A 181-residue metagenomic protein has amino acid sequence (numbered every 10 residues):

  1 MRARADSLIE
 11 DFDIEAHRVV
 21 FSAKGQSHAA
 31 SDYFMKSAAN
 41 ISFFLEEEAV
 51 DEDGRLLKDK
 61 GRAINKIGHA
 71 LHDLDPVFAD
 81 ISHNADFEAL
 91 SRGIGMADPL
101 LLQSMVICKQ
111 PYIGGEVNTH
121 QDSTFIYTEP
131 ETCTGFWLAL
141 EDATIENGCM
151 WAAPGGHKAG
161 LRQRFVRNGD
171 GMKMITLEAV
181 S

Functional and structural regions predicted by a protein language model:
M1-V117: Non-heme Fe(II)-dependent double-stranded beta-helix
F21-S27, E129-P130, T176-L177: Short alpha-helical linear motifs
S91, G95, H120, I126-I145: Short, conserved beta-strand element in jelly-roll/cupin
L100, T119, F125, T132 (+2 more regions): Catalytic-core "active-site belt" of small-molecule-metabolizing enzymes, emphasizing His/Asp/Glu-rich regions
Q103-M105, Q110, Q121-S123, L138-D142 (+1 more regions): Short, structured patches in soluble enzyme cores that scaffold and shape functional sites
P111, T128-P130, R162: Short, function-defining helix-loop hinge/capping sites that tune catalysis or transport
A143-S181: Double-stranded beta-helix
